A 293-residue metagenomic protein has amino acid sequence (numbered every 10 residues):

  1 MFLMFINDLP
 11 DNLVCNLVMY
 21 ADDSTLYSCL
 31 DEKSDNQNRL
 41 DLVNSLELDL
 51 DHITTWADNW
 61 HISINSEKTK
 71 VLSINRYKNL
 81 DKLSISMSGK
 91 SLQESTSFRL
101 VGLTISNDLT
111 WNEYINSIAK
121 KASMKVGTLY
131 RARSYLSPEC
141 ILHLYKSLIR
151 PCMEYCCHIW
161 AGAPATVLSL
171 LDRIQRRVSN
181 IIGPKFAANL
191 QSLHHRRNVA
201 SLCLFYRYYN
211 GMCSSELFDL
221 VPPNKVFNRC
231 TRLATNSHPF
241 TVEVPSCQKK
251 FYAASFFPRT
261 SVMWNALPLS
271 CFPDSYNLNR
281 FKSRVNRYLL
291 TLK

Functional and structural regions predicted by a protein language model:
M1-K293: Hydrophobic/basic alpha-helical segments
